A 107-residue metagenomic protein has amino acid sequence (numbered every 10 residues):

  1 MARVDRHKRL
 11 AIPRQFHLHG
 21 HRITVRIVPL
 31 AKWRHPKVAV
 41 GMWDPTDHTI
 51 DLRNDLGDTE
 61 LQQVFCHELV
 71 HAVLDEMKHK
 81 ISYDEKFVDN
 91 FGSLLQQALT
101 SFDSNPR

Functional and structural regions predicted by a protein language model:
M1-V4, S104-R107: Short intrinsically disordered terminal tails
D5-L61, D75-L94, L99: Active-site scaffold of zinc-dependent metalloenzymes
Q63-D75: Active-site recognition of the HExxH zinc-binding catalytic motif
